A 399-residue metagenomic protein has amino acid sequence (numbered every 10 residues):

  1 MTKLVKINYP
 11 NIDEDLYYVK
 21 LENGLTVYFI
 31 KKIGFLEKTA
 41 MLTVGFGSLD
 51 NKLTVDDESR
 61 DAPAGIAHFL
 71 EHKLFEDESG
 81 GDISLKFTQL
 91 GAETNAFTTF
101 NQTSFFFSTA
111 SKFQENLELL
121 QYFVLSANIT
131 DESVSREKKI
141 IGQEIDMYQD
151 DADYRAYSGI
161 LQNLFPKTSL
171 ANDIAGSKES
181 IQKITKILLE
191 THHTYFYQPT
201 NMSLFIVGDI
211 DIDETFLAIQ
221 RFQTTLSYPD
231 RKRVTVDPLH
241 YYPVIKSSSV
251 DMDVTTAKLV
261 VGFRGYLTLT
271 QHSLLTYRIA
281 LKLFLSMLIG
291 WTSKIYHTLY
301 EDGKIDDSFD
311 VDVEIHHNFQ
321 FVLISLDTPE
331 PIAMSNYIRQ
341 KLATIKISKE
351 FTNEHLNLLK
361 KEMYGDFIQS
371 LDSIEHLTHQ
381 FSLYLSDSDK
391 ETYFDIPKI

Functional and structural regions predicted by a protein language model:
M1-D82, E190-T298: His/Glu-rich zincin catalytic helix
S79-R233, T270, L285, T292 (+1 more regions): Charge-rich, well-structured scaffold segments of protease-associated domains
